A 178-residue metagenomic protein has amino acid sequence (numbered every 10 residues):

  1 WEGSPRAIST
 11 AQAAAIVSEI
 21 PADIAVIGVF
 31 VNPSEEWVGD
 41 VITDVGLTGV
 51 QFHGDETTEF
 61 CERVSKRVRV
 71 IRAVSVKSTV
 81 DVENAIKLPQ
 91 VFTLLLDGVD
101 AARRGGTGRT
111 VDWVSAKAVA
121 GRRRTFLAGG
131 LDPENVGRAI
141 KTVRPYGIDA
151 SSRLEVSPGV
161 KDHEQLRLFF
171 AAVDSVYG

Functional and structural regions predicted by a protein language model:
W1-G178: Conserved N-terminal beta1-alpha1 strand-loop-helix module at the mouth
